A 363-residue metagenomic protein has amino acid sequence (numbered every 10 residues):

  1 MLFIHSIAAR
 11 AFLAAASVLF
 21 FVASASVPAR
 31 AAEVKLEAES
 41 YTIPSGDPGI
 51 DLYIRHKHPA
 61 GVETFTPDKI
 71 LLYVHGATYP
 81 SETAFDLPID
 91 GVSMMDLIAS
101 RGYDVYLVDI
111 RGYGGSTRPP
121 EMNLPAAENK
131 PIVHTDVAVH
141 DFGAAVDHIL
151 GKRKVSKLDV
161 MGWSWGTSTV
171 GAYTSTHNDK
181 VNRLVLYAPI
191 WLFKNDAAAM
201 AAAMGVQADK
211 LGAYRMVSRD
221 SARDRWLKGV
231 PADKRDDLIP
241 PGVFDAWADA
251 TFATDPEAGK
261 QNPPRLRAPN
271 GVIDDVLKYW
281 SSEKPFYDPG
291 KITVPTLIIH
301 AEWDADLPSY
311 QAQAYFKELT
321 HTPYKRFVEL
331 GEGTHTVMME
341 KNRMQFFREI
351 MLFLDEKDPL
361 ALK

Functional and structural regions predicted by a protein language model:
A32-T66: N-terminal cap/lid segment of alpha/beta-hydrolase-fold proteins
G61-L107: Short, surface-exposed "cap/lid" segments of acyl-processing enzymes
S81-E82, V108-K130, H335-T336: Glycine-rich "HGGG/HGxG" loop immediately N-terminal to the catalytic nucleophile of the alpha/beta-hydrolase
D136-K157: Conserved acidic catalytic loop of the alpha/beta-hydrolase fold
S156-N195: Conserved hydrolase catalytic core segment
N195, A199-L297: Alpha/beta-hydrolase
A305-Q311: Conserved alpha/beta-hydrolase "acid-adjacent" motif
G333-M344: Catalytic histidine-centered segment of alpha/beta-hydrolase-like enzymes
